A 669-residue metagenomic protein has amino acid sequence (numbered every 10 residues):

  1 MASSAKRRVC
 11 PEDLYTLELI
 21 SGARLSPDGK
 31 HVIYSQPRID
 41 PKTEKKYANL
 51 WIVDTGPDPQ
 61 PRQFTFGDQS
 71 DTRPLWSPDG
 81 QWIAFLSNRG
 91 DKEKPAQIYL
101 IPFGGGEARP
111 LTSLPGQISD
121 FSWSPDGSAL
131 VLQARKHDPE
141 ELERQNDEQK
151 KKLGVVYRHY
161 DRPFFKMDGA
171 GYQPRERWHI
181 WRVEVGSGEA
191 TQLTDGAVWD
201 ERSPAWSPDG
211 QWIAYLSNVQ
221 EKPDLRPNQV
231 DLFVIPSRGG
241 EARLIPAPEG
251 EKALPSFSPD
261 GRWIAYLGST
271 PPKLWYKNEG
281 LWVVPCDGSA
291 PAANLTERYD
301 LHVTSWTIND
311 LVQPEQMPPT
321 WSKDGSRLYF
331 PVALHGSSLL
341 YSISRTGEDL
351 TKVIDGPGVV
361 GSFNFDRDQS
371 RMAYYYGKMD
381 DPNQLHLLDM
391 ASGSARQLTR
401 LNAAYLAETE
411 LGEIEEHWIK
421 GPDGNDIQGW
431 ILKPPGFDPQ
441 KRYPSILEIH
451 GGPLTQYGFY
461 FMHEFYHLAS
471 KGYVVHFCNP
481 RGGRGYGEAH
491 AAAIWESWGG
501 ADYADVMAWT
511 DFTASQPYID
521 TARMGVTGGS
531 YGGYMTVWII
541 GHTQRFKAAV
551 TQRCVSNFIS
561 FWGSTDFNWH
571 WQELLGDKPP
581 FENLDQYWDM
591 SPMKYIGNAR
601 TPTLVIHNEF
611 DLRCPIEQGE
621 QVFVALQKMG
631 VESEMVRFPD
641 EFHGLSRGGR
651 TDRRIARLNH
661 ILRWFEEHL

Functional and structural regions predicted by a protein language model:
G22-R24, V131-A134, L153, Y157-Y160 (+12 more regions): Non-catalytic accessory segments flanking enzyme active sites
P27-D28, P78-D79, P125-D126, P208-D209 (+3 more regions): Residue-level detector of Asp-centered blade-edge/turn motifs that repeat once per structural unit in beta-propeller
V32, G80-I83, L130, G210-I213 (+3 more regions): Hydrophobic beta-strand positions that form the internal "hydrophobic ladder" of WD40/Gbeta-like beta-propeller blades
Q36-N49, T65-D71, A84-Y99, E107 (+10 more regions): A flexible loop/linker signature enriched in serine peptidases of the S9 family
D54-P57, P102-G106, E184-G188, P236-G240 (+3 more regions): Short loop/turn segments that connect beta-strands within beta-propeller blades
Q220-E221, L301, L401-A522, G529 (+3 more regions): Cap/lid segment of the alpha/beta-hydrolase catalytic domain
F477-L669: Active-site-proximal cap/loop segments of hydrolase catalytic domains
